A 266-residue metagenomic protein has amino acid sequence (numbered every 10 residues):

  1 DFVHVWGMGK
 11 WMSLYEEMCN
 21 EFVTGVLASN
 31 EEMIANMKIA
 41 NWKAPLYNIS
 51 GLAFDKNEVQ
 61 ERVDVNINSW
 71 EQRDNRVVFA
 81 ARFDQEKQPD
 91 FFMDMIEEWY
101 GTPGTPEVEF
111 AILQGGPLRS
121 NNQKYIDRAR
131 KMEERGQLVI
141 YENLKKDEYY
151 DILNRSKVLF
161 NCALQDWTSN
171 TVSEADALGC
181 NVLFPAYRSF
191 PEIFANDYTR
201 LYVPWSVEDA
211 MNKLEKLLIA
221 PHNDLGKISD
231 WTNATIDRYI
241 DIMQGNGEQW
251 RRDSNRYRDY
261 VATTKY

Functional and structural regions predicted by a protein language model:
G9-L46, F54: A short, active-site helix/loop in glycosyltransferases that binds the activated sugar's phosphate group
E32-M33, N48-D64, G116-P117: Short beta-strand->alpha-helix junction loop in the catalytic core of nucleotide-activated group-transfer enzymes
N66-K87, M93-E97, A111: Conserved donor-binding/catalytic core segment of Leloir-type glycosyltransferases
V108-I126, I140-E142: Glycosyltransferase donor-sugar binding loop
A163-Q165: Aromatic "clamp/platform" in nucleotide-sugar-dependent glycosyltransferases that forms part of the donor/acceptor
N181-F184: Short hydrophobic beta-strand element within catalytic cores of glycosyltransferases and related nucleotide-activated
P191-K216: Change "using UDP/GDP/dTDP sugars" to "using nucleotide sugars
W205, I219-Y266: A charged, aromatic-enriched C-terminal amphipathic alpha-helix characteristic of glycosyltransferases across folds
